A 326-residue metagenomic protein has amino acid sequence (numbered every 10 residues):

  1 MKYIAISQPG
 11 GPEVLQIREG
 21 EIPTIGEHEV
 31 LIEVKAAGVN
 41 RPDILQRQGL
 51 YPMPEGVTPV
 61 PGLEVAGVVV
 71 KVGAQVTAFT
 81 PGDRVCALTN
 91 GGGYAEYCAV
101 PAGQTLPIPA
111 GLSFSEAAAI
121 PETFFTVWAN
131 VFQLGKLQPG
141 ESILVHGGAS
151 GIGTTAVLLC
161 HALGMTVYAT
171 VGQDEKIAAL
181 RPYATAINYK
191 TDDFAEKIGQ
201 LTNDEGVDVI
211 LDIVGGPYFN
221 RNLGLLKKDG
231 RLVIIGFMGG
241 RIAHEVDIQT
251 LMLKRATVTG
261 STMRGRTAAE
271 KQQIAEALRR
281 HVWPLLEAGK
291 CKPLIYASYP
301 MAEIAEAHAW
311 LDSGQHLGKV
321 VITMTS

Functional and structural regions predicted by a protein language model:
G11-E13, G20-A66: N-terminal glycine-rich beta->alpha transition that marks the start or flank of a dinucleotide-binding site
L45, R84-G147: NAD(P)H dinucleotide-binding glycine-rich loop of Rossmann-like/cofactor-binding domains, especially the beta1-alpha1
A66-N90: A glycine-/small-residue-rich N-terminal strand-loop-strand element that serves as the cofactor-binding glycine loop
F79-T80, L137, L226: Short, well-ordered loop/turn sites that connect or cap secondary structure elements
A118-I120, F124-T191: Mid-domain Rossmann-like dinucleotide-binding core that forms the NAD(H)/NADP(H) cofactor-binding site
L163-T166, V171, P217-K290, T323-S326: Glycine-rich phosphate-binding loop and adjacent beta-alpha segment of Rossmann(oid) nucleotide-cofactor-binding
F194-D204: Short amphipathic alpha-helix with an adjacent loop that forms part of the alpha/beta core around
W283, A288-A297, A305-S326: C-terminal capping/lid region of NAD(P)-dependent oxidoreductase domains
